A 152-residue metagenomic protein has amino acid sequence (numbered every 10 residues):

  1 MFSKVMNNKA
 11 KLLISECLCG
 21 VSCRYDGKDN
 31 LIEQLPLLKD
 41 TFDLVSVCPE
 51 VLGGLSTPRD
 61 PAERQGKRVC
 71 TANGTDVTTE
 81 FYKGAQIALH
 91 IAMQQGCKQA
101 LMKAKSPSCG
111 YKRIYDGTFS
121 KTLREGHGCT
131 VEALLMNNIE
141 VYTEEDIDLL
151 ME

Functional and structural regions predicted by a protein language model:
M1-D26: Active-site and ligand/interface coordination hotspots across diverse enzymes and nucleic-acid-associated assemblies
F2-M6, N30-L44, G84-Q99: Short amphipathic alpha-helices and their capping/turn segments at secondary-structure boundaries
N7, S22, L52, P61-I87 (+2 more regions): Divalent-metal-activated hydrolytic enzyme cores
C17, K103-S106, D146: Short, well-ordered beta-to-alpha junction loops that form the rim of enzyme active sites and present histidine/acidic
G20, G54-L55, P107-G110: Short, active-site-adjacent cap segments at secondary-structure transitions
K28, D116-K121: Short glycine-enriched, charge-decorated loop/helix-capping segments at active-site entrances that position
N30-T71: Short, surface-exposed acidic-centric catalytic microdomains
K103-T118: Internal, conserved structured core segments that host functional sites
